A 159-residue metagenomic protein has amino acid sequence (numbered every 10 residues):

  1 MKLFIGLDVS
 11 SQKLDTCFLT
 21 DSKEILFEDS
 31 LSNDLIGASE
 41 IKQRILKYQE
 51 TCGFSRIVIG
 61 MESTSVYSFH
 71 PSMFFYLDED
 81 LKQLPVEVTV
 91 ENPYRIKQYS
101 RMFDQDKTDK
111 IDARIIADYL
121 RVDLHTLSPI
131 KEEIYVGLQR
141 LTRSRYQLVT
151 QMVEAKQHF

Functional and structural regions predicted by a protein language model:
M1-F159: Phosphate- and other anionic-substrate recognition elements at nucleic-acid/protein interfaces
